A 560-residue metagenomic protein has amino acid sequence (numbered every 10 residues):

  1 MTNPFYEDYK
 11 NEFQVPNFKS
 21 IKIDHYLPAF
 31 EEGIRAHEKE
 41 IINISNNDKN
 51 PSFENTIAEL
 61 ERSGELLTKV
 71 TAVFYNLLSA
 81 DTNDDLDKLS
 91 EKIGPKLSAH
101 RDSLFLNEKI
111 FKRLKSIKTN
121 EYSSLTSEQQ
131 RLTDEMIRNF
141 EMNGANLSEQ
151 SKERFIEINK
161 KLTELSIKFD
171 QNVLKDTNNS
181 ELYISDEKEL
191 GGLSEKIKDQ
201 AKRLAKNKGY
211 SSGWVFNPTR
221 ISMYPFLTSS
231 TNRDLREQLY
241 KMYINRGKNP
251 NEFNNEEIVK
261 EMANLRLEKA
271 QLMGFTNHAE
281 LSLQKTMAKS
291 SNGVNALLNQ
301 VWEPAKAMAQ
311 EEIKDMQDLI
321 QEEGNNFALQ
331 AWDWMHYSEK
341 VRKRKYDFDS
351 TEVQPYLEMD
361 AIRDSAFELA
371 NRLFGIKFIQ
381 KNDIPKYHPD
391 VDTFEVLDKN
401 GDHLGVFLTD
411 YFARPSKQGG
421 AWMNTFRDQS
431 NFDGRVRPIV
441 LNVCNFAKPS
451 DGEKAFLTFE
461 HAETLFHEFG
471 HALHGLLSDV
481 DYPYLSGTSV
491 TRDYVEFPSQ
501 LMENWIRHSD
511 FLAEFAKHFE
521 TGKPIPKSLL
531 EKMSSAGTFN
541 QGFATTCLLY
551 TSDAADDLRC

Functional and structural regions predicted by a protein language model:
T2-L193: N-terminal helix-rich structural modules
K10-H25, F74-I93, I117-E157, N217-E257 (+3 more regions): Short His/Asp/Glu-rich catalytic/ion-coordination signatures at enzyme active sites or charged loops
E128, L132, K161-E164, Q171 (+6 more regions): Active-site-proximal, well-structured secondary-structure segments within enzyme catalytic domains
P449-T464: Short pre-active-site segment immediately N-terminal to the catalytic Zn-binding motif
E460-G475: Active-site recognition of the HExxH zinc-binding catalytic motif
G475-Q500: Post-HEXXH active-site segment of zinc metalloproteases
Y550-D553, D557-C560: Single conserved hydrophobic/aromatic residue that forms the stacking wall/gate of nucleotide- or nucleobase-binding
